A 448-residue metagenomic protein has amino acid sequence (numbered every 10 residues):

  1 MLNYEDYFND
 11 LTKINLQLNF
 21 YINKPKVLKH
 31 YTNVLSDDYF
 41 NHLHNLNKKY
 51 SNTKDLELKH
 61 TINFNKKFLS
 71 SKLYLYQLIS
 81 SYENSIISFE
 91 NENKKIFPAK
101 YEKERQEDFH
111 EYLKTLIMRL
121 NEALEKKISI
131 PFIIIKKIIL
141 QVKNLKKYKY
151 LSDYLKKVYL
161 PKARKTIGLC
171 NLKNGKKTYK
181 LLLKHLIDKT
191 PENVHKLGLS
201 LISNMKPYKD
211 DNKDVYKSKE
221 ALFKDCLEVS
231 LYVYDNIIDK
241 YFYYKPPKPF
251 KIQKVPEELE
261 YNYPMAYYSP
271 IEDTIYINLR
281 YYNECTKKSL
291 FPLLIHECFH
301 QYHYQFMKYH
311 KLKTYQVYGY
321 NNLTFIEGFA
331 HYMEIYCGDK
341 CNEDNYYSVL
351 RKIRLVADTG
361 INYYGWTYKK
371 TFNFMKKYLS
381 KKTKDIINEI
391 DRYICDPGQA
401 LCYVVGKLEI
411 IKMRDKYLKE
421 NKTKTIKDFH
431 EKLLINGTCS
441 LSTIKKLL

Functional and structural regions predicted by a protein language model:
M1-L448: N-terminal maturation segment of proteins
